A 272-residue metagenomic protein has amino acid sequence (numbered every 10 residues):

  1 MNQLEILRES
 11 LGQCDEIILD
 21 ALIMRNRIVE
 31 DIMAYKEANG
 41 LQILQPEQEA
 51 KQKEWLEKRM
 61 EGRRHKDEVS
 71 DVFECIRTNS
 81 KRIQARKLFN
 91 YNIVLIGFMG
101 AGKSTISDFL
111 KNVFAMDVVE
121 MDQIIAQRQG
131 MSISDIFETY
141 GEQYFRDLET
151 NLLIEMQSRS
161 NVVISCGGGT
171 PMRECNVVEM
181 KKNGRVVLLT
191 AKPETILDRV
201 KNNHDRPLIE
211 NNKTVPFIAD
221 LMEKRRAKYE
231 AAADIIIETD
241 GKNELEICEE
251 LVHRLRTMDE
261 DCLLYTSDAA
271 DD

Functional and structural regions predicted by a protein language model:
M1-N90: Domain-level signature for soluble enzymes in the chorismate/prephenate branch of the shikimate pathway
L95: Hydrophobic anchor at the beta1->P-loop junction of P-loop NTPases
F98: P-loop (Walker A) phosphate-binding loop of NTP-binding proteins
A101: ATP-binding Walker
S104: Walker A/P-loop
E120-T170, C175-V178, R206: ATP-dependent small-molecule kinase phosphotransfer cores that center on conserved nucleotide phosphate-binding segments
N183-R226: A glycine- and Lys/Arg-enriched "phosphate-lid" helix/loop adjacent to the NTP-binding pocket of small-molecule kinases
Y265-D272: Conserved small/polar residues in nucleotide/adenosyl-binding loops
